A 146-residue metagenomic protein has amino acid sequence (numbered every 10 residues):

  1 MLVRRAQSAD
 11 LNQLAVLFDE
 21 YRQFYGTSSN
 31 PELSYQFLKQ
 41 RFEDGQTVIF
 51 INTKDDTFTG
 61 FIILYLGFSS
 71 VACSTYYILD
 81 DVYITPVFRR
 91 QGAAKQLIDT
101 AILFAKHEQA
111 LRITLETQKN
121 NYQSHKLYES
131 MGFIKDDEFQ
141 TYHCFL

Functional and structural regions predicted by a protein language model:
R5-N12, V16-S74, D80, D99 (+1 more regions): Acetyl-CoA-dependent GNAT
A6, V82-I84, T117: Hydrophobic adenine-recognition pocket in adenosine-nucleotide-binding enzymes
T85-V87, Q91, K119-N120: Active-site acidic-Proline motif in GNAT/NAT acetyltransferases
F88, G92-T100: Conserved acetyl-CoA pyrophosphate-binding loop and the N-cap/start of the following alpha-helix in GNAT-like
K95, K119-E138: Conserved active-site alpha-helix within GNAT-family acetyltransferase domains
K106-E116: Conserved GNAT acetyl-CoA-binding A-motif
L115-S124, H143-L146: Conserved beta-strand-loop-alpha-helix junction that forms the acyl-donor binding cleft
